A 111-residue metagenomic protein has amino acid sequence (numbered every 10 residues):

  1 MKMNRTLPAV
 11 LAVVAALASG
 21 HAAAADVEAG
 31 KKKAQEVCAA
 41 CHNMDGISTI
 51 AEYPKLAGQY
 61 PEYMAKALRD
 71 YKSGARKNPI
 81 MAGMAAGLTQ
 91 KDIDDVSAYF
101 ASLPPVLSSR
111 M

Functional and structural regions predicted by a protein language model:
M1-V10: Bacterial N-terminal signal peptides that target proteins for export
A12, A22-A23: Cleavable N-terminal signal peptides
L17-G20: N-terminal signal peptide c-region/cleavage motif recognized by signal peptidases
A25-D45, Q59, S108-M111: Sequence/structural segment immediately N-terminal to covalent heme-attachment motifs in c-type and related
K31, N43-S73, A82-A86: Gly/Gly-Pro-rich "capping" loops immediately C-terminal to redox-active cysteine motifs in periplasmic/lumenal
A34, Y71, Y99-F100: Conserved hydrophobic/aromatic "anchor" residues that stabilize well-ordered secondary structure elements
C38-C41, M81, V96: Hydrophobic packing within well-folded, soluble alpha/beta domains
R76, A86-M111: C-terminal capping alpha-helices of c-type cytochrome domains
